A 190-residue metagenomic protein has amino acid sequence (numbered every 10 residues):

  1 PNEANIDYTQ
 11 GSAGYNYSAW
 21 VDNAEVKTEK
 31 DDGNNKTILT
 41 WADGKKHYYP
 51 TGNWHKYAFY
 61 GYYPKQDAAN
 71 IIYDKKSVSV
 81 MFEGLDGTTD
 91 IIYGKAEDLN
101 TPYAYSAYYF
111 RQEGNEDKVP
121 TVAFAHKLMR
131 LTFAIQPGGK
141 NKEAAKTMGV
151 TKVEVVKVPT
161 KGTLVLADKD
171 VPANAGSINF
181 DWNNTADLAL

Functional and structural regions predicted by a protein language model:
P1-G149, E154: Short, low-hydrophobicity acidic/polar segments
N2-I6, S12, V171-L190: Low-complexity, serine/threonine/proline-enriched polar segments
N141-W182: Short, ordered, surface-exposed loop/turn motifs in non-cytosolic proteins
